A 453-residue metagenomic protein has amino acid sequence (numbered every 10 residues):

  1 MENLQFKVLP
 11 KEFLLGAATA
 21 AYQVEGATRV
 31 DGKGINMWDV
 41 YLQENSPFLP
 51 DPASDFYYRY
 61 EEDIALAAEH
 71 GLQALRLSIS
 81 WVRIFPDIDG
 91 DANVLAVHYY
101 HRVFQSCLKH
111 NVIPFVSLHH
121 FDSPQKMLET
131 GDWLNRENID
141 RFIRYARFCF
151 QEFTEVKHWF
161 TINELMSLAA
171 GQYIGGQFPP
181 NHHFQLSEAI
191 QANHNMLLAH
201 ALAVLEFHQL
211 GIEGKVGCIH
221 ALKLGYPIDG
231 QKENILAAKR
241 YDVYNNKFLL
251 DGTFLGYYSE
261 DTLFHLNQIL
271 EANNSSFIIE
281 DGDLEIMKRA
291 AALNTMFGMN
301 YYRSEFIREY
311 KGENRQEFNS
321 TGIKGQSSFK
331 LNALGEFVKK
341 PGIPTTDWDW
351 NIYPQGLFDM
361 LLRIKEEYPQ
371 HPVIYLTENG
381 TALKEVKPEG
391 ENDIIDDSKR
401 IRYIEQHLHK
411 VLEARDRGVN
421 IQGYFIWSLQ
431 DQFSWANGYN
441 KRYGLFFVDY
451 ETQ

Functional and structural regions predicted by a protein language model:
E2-E44, A68, D87-I88, V97-Q453: Active-site region of glycoside hydrolase catalytic domains
E12-L14, Y57, A74: A common structural microfeature
G34-A65, H70: Aromatic- and Gly/Pro-rich amphipathic surface segment
Q73-S80, I113-S117: Short, well-structured secondary-structure segments
I79-A92: Glycine-rich, proline-tolerant flexible connector loops at the mouths of alpha/beta enzymes
